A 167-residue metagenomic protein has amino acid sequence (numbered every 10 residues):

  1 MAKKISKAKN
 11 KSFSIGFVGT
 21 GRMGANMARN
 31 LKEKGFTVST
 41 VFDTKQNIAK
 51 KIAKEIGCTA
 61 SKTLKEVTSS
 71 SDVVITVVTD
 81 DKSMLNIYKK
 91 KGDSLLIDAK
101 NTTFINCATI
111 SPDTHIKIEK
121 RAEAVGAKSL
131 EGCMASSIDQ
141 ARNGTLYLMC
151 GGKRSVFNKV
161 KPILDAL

Functional and structural regions predicted by a protein language model:
A2-V77, T102-T103: NAD(P)+-binding Rossmann beta1-loop-alpha1 motif at the extreme N-terminus of oxidoreductases
K4, N30, K34, E55 (+4 more regions): Change "in soluble alpha/beta enzymes" to "in soluble alpha/beta proteins
A8-K9, I97-D98, R142: Short, flexible hinge/linker loops that cap or flank conserved catalytic cores
I15, I110-L167: Rossmann-fold dinucleotide-binding core
V18, T63, D93, A135-I138: Short beta-strand/turn micro-motifs at beta-sheet edges
G21, F42, V77, A108-S111 (+2 more regions): Short loop or secondary-structure boundary microenvironments that flank and position key functional residues
V38-S39, F104, S129, L148: Hydrophobic/aromatic residues located in beta-strands of well-ordered beta-sheets within soluble catalytic
L64-K128: Rossmann-fold NAD(P) dinucleotide-binding segment
